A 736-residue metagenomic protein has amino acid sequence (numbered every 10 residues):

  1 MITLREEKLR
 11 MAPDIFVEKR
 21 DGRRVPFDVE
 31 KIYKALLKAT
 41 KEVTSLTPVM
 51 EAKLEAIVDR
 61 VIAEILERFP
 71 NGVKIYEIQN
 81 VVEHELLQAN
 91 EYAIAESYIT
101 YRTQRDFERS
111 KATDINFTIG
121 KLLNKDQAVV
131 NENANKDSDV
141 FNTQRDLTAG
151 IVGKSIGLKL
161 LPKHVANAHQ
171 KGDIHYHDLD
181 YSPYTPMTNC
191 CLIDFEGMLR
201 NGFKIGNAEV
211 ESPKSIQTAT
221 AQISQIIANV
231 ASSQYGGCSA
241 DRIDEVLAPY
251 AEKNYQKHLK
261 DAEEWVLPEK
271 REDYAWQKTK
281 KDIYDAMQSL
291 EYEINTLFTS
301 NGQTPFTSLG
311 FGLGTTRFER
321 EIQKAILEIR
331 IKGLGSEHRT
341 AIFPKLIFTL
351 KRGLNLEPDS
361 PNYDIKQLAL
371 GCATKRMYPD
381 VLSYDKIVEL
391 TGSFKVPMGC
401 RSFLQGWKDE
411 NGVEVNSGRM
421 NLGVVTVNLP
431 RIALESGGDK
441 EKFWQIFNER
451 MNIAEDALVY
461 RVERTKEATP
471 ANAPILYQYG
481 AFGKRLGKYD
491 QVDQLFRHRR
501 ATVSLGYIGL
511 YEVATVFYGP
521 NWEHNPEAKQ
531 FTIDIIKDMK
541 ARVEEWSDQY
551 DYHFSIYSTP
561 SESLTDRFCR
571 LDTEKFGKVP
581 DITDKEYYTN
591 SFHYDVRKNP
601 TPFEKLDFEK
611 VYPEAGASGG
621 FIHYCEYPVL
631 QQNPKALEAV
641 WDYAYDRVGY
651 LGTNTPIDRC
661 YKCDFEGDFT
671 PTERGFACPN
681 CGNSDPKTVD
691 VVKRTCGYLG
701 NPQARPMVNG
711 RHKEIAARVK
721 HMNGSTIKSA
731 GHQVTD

Functional and structural regions predicted by a protein language model:
I2-L122, K713, A717-R718: Charged, amphipathic alpha-helical regulatory modules used for macromolecular assembly or allosteric control
I2-L4, S729-D736: Short acidic DE-rich linear segments
I15, V61-E67, T307-G310, E512-A514 (+2 more regions): Short, hydrophobic beta-strand segments
Q104-E108, D114-R499, P520-N521, N525-K687 (+1 more regions): Conserved catalytic cores of very large enzyme subunits
E245, V503-V516, K537, R694: Contiguous, well-ordered alpha-helical segments that form the cores/surfaces of helical PPI scaffolds
I283-M287, E291, V516, V708-A716: Metallocofactor- and cofactor-centric catalytic cores in central/energy metabolism, strongly enriched
G682-H732: Long insertion/accessory domains within large nucleic-acid-processing enzymes
